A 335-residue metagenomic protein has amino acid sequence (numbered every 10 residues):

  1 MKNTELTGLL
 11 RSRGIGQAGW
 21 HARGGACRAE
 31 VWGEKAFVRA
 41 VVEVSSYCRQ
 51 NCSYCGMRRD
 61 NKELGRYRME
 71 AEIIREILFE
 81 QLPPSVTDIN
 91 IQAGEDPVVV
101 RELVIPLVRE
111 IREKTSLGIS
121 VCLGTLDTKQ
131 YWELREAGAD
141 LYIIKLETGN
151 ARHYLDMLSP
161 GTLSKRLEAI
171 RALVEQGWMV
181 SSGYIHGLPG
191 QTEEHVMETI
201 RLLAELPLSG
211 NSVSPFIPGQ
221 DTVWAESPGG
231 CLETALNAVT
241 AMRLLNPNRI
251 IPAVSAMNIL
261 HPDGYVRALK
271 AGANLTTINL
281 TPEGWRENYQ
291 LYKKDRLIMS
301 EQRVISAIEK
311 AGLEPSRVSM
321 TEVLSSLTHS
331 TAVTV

Functional and structural regions predicted by a protein language model:
M1-I15, L206, G210-V335: Auxiliary Fe-S-binding modules of radical SAM enzymes
K2-F37: An N-cap/entry alpha-helix motif that binds or orients negatively charged groups
G24, C52, I144, L173 (+3 more regions): Conserved, mostly hydrophobic/aromatic
E30-I73: Canonical Radical SAM [4Fe-4S] cluster-binding loop centered on the CxxxCxxC motif and its immediate flanking residues
R39-V42, K62-G65, I89-R101, R152-Y154 (+2 more regions): Glycine-rich, proline-tolerant flexible connector loops at the mouths of alpha/beta enzymes
R59-R75, Q81-E102, L107-V108, R112-I170 (+2 more regions): Core AdoMet radical
V99-L123, T162-S181, S227-I250, I298-G312: Alpha-helix-loop-beta-strand connector modules within alpha/beta enzyme cores
D127-L134, P189-L203, N258-A271: Catalytic cores of alpha/beta
